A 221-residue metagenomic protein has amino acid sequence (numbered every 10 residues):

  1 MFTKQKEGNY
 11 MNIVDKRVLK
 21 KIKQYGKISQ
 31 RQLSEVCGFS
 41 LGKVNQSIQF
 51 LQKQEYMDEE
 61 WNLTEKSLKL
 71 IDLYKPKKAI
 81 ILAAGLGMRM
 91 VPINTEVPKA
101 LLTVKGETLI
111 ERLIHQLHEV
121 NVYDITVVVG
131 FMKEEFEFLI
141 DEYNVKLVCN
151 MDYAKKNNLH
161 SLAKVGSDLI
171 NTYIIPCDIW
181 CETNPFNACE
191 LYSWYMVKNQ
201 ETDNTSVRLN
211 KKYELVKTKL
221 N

Functional and structural regions predicted by a protein language model:
M1-Q5: Long, low-complexity, charged/polar intrinsically disordered regions in eukaryotic proteins
G8-Y10, D15-K23, K27-K78, E107-T172: Conserved N-terminal catalytic core of the sugar/cofactor nucleotidyltransferase
L70, W180-E182: A short, conserved beta-strand element in the Rossmann-like catalytic core that flanks the donor/metal-binding loop
L70-T103: Glycine-rich N-terminal loop/short-helix segment of MobA-like nucleotidyltransferase
A83, V129, P176, V197-K198: Short beta-strand/turn micro-motifs composed of small residues that flank or help shape donor/cofactor-binding pockets
L101, L147, S193-W194: Conserved beta-strand scaffold positions in the cores of enzyme catalytic domains, especially in NTP/NDP-utilizing
N171-W180: Short beta-strand-to-loop acidic/aromatic patch adjacent to the donor-nucleotide binding site
E182-N221: Conserved core of the sugar-phosphate nucleotidyltransferase
